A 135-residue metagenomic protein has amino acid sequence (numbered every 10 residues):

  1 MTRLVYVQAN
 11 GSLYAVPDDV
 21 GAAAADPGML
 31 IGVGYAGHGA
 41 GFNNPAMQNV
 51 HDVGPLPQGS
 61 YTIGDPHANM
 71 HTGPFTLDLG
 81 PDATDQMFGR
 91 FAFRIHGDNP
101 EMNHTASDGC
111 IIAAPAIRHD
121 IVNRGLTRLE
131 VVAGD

Functional and structural regions predicted by a protein language model:
M1-F91: Gly/Pro-biased beta-strand-loop elements
S60, D65-D135: Exported/periplasmic cell-wall-interacting domains
